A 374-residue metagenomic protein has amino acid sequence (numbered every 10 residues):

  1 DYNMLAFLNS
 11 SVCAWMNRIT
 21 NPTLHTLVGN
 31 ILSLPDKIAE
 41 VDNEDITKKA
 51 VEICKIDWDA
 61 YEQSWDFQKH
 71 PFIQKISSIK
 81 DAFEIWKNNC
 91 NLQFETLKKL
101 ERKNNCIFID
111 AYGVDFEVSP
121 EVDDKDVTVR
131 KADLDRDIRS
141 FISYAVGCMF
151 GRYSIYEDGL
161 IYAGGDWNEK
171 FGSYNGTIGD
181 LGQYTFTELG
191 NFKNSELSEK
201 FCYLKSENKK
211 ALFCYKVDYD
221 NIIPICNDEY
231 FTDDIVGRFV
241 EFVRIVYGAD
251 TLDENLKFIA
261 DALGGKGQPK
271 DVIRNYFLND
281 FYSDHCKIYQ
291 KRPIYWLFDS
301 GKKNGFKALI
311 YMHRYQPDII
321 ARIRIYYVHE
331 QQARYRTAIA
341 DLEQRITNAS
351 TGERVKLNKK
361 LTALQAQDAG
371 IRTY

Functional and structural regions predicted by a protein language model:
D1, T23, P35-A39, W86-N89 (+7 more regions): Generic alpha-helical structural element
D1-S33, D42-I53: Basic, amphipathic alpha-helical recognition segments used for DNA target recognition
S10-A14, D36, E40, K49-I56 (+2 more regions): Short, well-ordered loop/turn and helix-capping segments at boundaries between secondary-structure elements and domains
S11, P22-T23, A60-P71, A163-N168: Active/binding-pocket-proximal capping segment
L27-N30, F83-N88, D124-T128, V217-Y219: Short acidic (Asp/Glu) and glycine-rich catalytic loops that position anionic groups and cofactors
G29-I109, Q332, R336-E343, D368: Extended amphipathic alpha-helical segments enriched in small hydrophobics
T96, C106-I109, G113, E117-Y374: Terminal accessory regions of large proteins
